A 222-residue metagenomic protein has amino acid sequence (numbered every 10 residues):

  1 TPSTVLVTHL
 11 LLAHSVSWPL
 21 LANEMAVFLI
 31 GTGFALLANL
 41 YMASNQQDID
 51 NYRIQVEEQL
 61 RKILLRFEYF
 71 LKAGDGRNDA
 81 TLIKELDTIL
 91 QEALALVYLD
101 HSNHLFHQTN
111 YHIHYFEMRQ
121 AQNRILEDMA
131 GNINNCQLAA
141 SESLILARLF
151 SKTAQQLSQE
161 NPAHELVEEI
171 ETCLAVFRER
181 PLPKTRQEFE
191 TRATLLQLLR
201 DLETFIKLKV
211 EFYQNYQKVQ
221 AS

Functional and structural regions predicted by a protein language model:
T1-I83: A transmembrane helix-and-boundary motif of multi-pass membrane transporters/channels
V5-H9, L40, Q47, A95 (+4 more regions): General secondary-structure edge motif
G31-A35, I89-E92, Y115-Q120: Short, functional N-terminal and low-complexity linear motifs
Q46-R53, G74-I83, H104-H112, C136-S143 (+2 more regions): Alpha-helical rod/repeat scaffolding segments in eukaryotic adaptors/tethers and long-chain four-helix cytokines
Q59, I63-F67, Y111-S222: Soluble C-terminal extramembrane regulatory/interaction domains of multi-pass membrane proteins
I83-L96, A175-L182: Conserved amphipathic alpha-helical segments that form helical-bundle/coiled-coil interaction surfaces
D87-L105, Q120-N123: Oxyanion-binding "anion nests"
